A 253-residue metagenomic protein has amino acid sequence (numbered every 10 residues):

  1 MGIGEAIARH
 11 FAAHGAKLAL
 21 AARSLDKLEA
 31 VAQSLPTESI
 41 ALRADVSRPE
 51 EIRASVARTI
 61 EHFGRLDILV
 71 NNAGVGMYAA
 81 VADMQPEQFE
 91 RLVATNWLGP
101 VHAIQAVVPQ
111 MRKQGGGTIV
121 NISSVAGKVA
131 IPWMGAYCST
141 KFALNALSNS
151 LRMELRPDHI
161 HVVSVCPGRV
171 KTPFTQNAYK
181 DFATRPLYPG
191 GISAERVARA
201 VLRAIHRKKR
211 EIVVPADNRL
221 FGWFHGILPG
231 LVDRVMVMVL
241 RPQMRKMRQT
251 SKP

Functional and structural regions predicted by a protein language model:
M1-K17: Canonical Rossmann dinucleotide-binding motif of NAD(H)/NADP(H)-dependent dehydrogenases/reductases, specifically
H14-A30: Conserved glycine-rich Rossmann-like NAD(P)H-binding loop of the short-chain dehydrogenase/reductase
L25, A44-A54, P86: The beta1-alpha1 cofactor-binding region of Rossmann-like NAD(H)/NADP(H)-dependent oxidoreductases
A80-V81, Q85-E90: Substrate-binding pocket helix/loop in short-chain dehydrogenase/reductase
I104, T140: Active-site helix of classical SDR
S124: Residue(s) in the substrate-gating loop at a strand-loop-helix junction that position the organic substrate next
P157-N218: SDR active-site lid
